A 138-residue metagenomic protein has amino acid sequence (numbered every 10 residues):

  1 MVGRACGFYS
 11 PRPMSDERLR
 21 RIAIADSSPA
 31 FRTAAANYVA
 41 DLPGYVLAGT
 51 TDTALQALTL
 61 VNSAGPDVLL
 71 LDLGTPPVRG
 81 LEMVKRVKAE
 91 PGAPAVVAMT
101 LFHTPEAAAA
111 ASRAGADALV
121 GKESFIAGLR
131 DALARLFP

Functional and structural regions predicted by a protein language model:
M1-R21, F31, G128-P138: Non-catalytic signal-transmission and effector/linker regions of two-component phosphorelay proteins
L19-A30, A35-V39: Conserved acidic segment of CheY-like receiver
D52-V68: Acidic, metal-coordinating helix/loop segments flanking the phosphotransfer/catalytic sites of two-component signaling
T53, R79-E82: Acidic catalytic/metal-coordinating carboxylates
D72-L73: Active-site residues of response regulator receiver
L81-G92: Short amphipathic alpha-helix used as the core "switch/output" element in two-component signaling
E82, H103-V120, S124, R130-D131: Alpha4 helix (beta4-alpha4-beta5 surface) of REC/receiver domains from two-component response regulators
